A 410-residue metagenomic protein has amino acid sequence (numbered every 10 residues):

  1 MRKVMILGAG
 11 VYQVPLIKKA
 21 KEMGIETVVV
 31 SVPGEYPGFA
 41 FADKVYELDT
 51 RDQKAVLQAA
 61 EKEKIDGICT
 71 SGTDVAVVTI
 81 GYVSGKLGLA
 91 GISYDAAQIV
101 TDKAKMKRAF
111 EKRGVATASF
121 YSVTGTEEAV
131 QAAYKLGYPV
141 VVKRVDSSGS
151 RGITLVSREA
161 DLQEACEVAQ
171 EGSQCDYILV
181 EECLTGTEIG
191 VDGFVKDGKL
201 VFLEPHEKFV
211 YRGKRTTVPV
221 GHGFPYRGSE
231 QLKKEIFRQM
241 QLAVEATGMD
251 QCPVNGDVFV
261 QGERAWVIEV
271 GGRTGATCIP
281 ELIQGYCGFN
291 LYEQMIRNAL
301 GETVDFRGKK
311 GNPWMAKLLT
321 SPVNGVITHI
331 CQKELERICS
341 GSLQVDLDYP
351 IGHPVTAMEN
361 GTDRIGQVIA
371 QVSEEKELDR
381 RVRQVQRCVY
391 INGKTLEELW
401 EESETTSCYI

Functional and structural regions predicted by a protein language model:
M1-D95, Y349-D363, Q371-I410: ATP-binding N-terminal substructure of ATP-dependent carboxylate-amine bond-forming enzymes
A55, A129, L162-Q163, N324-H329 (+1 more regions): Short, conserved charged micro-motifs
I99-L179, T185, D197, G223-R238 (+2 more regions): Active-site nucleotide/adenylate-binding loops and adjacent lid/helix of ATP-dependent enzymes
T154, E182, P225, Q284 (+1 more regions): Short, well-ordered beta-strand elements within core beta-sheets of diverse protein domains
A160, E182-M249, P253, V260 (+4 more regions): ATP-dependent carboxylate/phosphate-activation module, predominantly the ATP-grasp catalytic core and closely related
L179, Q251-G256, D305-K310, N392-W400: Flexible, glycine/charged-enriched surface loops at secondary-structure junctions
V254, Q294, E336-P354: A structural supersecondary motif
T303-S340: A glycine-rich beta-turn/hairpin centered on an aromatic-Pro dipeptide
